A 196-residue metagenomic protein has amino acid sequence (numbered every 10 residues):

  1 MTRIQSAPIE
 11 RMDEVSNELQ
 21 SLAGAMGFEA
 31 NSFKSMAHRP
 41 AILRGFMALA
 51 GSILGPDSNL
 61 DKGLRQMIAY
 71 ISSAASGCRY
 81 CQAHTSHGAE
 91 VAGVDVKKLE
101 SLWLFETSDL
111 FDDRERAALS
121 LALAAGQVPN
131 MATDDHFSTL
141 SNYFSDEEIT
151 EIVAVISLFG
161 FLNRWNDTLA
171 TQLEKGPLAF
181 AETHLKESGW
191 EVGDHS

Functional and structural regions predicted by a protein language model:
M1-S196: Hydrophobic alpha-helical segments
